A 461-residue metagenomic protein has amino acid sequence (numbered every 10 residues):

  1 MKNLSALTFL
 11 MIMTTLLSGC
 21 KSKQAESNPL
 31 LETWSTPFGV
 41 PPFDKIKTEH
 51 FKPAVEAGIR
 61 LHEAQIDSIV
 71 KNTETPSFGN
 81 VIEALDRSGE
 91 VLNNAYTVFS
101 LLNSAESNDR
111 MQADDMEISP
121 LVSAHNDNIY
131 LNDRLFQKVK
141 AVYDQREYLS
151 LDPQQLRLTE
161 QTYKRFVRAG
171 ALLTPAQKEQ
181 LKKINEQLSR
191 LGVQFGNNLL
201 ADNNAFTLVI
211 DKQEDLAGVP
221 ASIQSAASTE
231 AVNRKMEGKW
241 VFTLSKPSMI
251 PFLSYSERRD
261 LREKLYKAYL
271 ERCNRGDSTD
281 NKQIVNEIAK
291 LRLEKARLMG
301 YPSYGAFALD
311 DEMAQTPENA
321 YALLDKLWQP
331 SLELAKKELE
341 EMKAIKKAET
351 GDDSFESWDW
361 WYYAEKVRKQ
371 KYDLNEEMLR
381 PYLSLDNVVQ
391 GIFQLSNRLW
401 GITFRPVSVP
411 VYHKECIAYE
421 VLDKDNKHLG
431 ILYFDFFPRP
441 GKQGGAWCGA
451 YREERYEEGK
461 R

Functional and structural regions predicted by a protein language model:
M1-T8: Bacterial N-terminal signal peptides that target proteins for export
K2, K21-K23: Polybasic, lysine/arginine-rich low-complexity segments
M11-I12: Repetitive helical segments and hydrophobic/amphipathic motifs
L16-G19: C-terminal motif of bacterial Sec signal peptides marking the signal peptidase cleavage site
Q24-V219: N-terminal helix-rich structural modules
S35-H50, F99-I118, A141-K183, T243-Q283 (+3 more regions): Short His/Asp/Glu-rich catalytic/ion-coordination signatures at enzyme active sites or charged loops
V55, I59, I66, N126 (+5 more regions): Hydrophobic residues within well-ordered, non-membrane alpha-helices that form the packing/core of soluble catalytic
L158, R190, N197, A201-T243 (+2 more regions): Active-site-proximal, well-structured secondary-structure segments within enzyme catalytic domains
